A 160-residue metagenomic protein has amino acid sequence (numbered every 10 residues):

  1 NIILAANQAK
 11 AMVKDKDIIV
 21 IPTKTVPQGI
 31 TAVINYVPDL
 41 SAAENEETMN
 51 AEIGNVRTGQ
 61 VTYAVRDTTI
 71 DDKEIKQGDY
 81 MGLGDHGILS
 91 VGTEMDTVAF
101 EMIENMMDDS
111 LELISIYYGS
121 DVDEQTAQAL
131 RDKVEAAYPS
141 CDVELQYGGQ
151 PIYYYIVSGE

Functional and structural regions predicted by a protein language model:
N1-E160: N-terminal loops that bind phosphate or other acidic moieties and the adjacent beta-alpha structural core
